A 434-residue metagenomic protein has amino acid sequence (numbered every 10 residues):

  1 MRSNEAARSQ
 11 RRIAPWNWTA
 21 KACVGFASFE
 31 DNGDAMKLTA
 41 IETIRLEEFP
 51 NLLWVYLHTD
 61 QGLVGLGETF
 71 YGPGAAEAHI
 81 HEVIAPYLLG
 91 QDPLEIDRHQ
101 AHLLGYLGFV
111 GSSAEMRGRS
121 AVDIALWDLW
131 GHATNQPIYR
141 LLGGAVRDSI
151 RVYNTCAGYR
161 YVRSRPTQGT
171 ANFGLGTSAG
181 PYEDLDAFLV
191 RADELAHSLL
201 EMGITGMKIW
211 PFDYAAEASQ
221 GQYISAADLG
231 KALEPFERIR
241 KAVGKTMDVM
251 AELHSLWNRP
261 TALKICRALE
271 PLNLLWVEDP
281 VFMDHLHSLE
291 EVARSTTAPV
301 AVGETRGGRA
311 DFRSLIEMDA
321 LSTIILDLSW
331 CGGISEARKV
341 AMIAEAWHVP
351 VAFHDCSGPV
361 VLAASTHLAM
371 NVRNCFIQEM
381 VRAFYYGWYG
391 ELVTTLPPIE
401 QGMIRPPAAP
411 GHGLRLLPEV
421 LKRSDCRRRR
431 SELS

Functional and structural regions predicted by a protein language model:
W16-W18: Tryptophan (W) side chains
M36-L66, F70, A383-E391: Structured beta-strand/loop patches that form or line metal/cofactor-binding pockets in enzymes
L38, G62, I84, V122 (+8 more regions): Conserved, mostly hydrophobic/aromatic
H58, E82, R98, R267 (+3 more regions): Shared catalytic-loop signature of beta/alpha-barrel
H58-Q136, R140: Metal- or metallocofactor-binding catalytic centers and their adjacent structured scaffolds across diverse enzyme
D123-T167: Glycine-rich, aromatic-flanked loop segments that form ligand/cofactor-binding clefts across common enzyme folds
S149, N154-E290, S295-T296: Metal-dependent enolase-superfamily TIM-barrel catalytic cores that perform enediolate-based chemistry
